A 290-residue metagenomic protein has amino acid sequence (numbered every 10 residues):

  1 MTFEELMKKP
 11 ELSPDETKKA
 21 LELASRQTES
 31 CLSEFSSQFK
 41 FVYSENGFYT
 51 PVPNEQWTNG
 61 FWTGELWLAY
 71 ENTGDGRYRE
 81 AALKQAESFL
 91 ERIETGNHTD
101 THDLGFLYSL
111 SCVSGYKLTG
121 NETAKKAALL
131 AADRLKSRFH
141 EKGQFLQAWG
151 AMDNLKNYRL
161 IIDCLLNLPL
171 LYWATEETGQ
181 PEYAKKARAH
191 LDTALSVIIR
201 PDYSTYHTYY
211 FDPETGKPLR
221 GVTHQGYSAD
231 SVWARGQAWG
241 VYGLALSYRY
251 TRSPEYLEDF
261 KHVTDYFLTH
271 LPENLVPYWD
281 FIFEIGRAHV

Functional and structural regions predicted by a protein language model:
M1-H289: Glycan-recognition and catalytic cores of secretory/periplasmic carbohydrate-active enzymes
